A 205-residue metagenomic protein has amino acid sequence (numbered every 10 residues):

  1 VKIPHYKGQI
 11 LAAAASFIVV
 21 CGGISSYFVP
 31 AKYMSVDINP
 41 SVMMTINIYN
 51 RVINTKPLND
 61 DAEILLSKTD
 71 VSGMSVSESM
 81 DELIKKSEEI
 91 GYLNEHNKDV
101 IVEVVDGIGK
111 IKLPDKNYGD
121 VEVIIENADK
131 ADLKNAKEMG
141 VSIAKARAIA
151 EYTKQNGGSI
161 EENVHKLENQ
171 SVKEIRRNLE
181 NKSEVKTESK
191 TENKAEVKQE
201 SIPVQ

Functional and structural regions predicted by a protein language model:
K2-V29: Internal signal-anchor transmembrane helix that establishes type II topology
S25-Q205: Polar, acidic low-complexity tracts enriched in Ser/Thr/Gln/Glu with frequent Gly/Pro and Thr-Pro motifs
